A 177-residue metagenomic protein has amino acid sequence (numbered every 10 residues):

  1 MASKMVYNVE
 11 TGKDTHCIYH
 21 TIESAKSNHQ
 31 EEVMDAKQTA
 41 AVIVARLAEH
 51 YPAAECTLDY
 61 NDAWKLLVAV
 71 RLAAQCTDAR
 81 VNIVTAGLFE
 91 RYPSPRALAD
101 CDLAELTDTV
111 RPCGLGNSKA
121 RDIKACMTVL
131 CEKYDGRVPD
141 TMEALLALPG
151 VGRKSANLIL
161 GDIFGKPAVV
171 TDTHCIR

Functional and structural regions predicted by a protein language model:
M5-Y7, D14-T21, S27: Short terminal hydrophobic/aromatic SLiMs and anchors at protein ends
Y7-E10, Y19, M34, A45: N-terminal non-cleavable signal-anchor helices
T11-K13, D135: Feature targets compositionally biased, intrinsically disordered low-complexity regions with long contiguous runs
D35-R177: Catalytic cores of DNA base-excision repair glycosylases
